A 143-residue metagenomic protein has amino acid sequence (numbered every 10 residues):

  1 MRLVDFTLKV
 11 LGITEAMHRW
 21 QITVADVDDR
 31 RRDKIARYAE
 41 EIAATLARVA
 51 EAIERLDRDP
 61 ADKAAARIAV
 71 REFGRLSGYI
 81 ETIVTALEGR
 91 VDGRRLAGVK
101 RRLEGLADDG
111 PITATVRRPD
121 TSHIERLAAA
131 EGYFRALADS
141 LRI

Functional and structural regions predicted by a protein language model:
M1-V27: Short, cationic, amphipathic peptide segments
K9, Y38, T45, A65 (+5 more regions): Amphipathic coiled-coil alpha-helices
G12-E15, A43, A47-A50, E54-D57 (+5 more regions): Alpha-helical repeat scaffolds in large eukaryotic proteins
W20-R71: Amphipathic, membrane-active segments
V49, L56-D59, R90, L106 (+1 more regions): Low-complexity, intrinsically disordered/propeptide-like segments
R55, D59-D62, A66, A86 (+2 more regions): Soluble, cytosolic/nucleoplasmic coiled-coil alpha-helices used as oligomeric scaffolds and tethers in large eukaryotic
A69-H123: Long, amphipathic, charge-rich alpha-helical segments that form helical bundles/coiled-coils
D109-I143: C-terminal amphipathic alpha-helix
